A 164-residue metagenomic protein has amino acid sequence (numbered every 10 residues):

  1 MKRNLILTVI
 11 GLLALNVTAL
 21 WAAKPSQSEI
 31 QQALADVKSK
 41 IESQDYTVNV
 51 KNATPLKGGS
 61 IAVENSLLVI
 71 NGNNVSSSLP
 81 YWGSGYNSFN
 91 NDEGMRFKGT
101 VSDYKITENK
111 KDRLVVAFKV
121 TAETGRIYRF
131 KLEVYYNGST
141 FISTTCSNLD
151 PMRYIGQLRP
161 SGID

Functional and structural regions predicted by a protein language model:
M1-S28: Bacterial Sec-dependent N-terminal signal peptides
V9-A14, W21, I61, C146-I155: Short N-terminal helix-initiation segments at or just after the protein's N-terminus
L15, I41-S43, F97, Y135: A generic structural signal for short, non-catalytic loop/turn and secondary-structure boundary residues
S26-S88: N-terminal secretory signal peptides
G59-V63, G99, E123-R126: Short solvent-exposed loop/turn micro-motifs enriched in small/polar/acidic residues
N65-I70, F89, G94-F97, Y135-T140 (+1 more regions): Short, low-complexity, polar/charged sequence segments that are solvent-exposed and flexible
V69-R113: Mature extracytoplasmic domains of secretory-pathway proteins
S102-D164: Helix-rich interaction surfaces within compact, conserved domain-sized segments that mediate assembly or partner
